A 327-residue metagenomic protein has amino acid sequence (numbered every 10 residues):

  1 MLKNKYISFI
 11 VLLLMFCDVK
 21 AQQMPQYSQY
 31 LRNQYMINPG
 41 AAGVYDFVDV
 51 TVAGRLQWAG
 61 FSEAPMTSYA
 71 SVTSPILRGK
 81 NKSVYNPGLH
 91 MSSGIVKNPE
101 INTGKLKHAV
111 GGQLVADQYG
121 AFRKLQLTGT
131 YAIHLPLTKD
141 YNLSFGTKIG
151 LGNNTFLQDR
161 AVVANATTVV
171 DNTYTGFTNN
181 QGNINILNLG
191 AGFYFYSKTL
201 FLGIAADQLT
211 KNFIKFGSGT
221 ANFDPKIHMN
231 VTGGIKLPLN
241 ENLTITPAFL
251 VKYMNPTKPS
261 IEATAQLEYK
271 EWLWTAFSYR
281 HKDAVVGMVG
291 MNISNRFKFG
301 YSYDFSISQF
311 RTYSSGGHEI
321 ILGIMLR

Functional and structural regions predicted by a protein language model:
M1-K3: N-terminal hydrophobic targeting signals that begin at the initiator methionine
K5-M15: Sec-dependent N-terminal signal peptides
C17-A21: Sec/Tat signal peptide C-region and signal peptidase I cleavage site
Q22-R327: Subset of outer-membrane beta-barrel
